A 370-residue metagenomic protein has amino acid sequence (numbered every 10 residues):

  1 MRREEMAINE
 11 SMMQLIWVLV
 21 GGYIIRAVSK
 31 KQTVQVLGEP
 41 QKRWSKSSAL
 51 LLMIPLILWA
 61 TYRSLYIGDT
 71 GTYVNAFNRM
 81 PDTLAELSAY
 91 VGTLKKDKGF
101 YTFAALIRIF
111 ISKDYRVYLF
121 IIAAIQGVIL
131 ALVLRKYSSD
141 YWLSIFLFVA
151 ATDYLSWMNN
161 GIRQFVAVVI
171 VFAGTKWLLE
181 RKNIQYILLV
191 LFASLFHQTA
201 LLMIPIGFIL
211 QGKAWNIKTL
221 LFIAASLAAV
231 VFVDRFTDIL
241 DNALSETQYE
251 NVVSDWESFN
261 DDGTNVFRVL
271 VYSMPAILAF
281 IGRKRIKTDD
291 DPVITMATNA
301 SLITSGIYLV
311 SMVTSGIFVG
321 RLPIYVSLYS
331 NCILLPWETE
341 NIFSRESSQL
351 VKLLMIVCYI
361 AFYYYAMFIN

Functional and structural regions predicted by a protein language model:
Y66, G71-V74, M80, Y101 (+2 more regions): Alpha-helical transmembrane segments and terminal signal-anchor/GPI-anchor hydrophobic tails, characterized by long
G71-R79, Y90-S112: Short hydrophobic/aromatic helix or loop-helix immediately within or flanking a transmembrane segment in polytopic
K98, F110-I125: Loop-to-helix entry region of an early transmembrane alpha helix in multi-pass inner-membrane enzymes
I121-Y137: Transmembrane-helix motifs of polytopic, lipid-linked glycan transferases
L134-A151: Transmembrane-helix signature of polytopic, membrane-embedded enzymes that assemble or transfer cell-envelope glycans
M158-Q164: Short acidic/glycine- and proline-prone juxtamembrane loop motifs at membrane-interface regions of multi-pass membrane
V171-Q185: Membrane-interface transmembrane helices that cradle and orient dolichyl/undecaprenyl
Y186-L189, T199-L210: Transmembrane-embedded, aromatic-rich helix segments that form part of the hydrophobic channel/pocket engaging
